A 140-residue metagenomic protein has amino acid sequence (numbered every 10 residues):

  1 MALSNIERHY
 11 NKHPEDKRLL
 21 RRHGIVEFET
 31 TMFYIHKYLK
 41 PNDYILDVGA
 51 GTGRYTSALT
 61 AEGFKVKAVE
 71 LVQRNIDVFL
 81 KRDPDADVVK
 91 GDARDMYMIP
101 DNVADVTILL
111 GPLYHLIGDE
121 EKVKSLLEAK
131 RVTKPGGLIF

Functional and structural regions predicted by a protein language model:
M1-K40, R54: Conserved class I S-adenosyl-L-methionine
N42-G49: Conserved class I S-adenosyl-L-methionine
Y44, K65, D87, V103-D105: Structural signature of beta-strand start/N-cap positions in the alpha/beta core of ABC transporter nucleotide-binding
R54-D95: Class I SAM-dependent methyltransferase SAM/SAH-binding core
Y97-T107: A short acidic, Gly/Pro-enriched loop at the edge of an enzyme's catalytic core that lines a small-molecule cofactor
V106-E120: A short SAM/SAH-binding and catalytic strip from SAM-dependent methyltransferases
V123-P135: A short glycine-rich, Lys/Arg-flanked "PGG" loop and its adjoining helix->strand segment in the class I
G136-F140: Conserved beta-strand signature within the Rossmann-like core of class I S-adenosyl-L-methionine
